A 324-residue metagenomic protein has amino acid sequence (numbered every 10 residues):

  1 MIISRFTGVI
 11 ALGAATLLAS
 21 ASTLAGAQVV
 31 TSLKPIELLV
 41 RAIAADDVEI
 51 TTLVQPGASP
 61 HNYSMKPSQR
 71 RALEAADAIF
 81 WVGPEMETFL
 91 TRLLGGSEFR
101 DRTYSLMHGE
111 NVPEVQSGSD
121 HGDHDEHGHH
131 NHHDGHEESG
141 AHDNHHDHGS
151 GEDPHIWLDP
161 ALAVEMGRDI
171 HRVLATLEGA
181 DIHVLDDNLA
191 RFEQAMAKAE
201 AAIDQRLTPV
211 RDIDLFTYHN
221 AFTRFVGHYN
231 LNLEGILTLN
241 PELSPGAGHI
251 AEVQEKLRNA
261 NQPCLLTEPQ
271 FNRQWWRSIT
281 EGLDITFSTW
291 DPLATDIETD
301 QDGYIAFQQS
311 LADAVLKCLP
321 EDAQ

Functional and structural regions predicted by a protein language model:
M1-A11: Bacterial N-terminal signal peptides that target proteins for export
S20-S22: N-terminal signal peptide c-region/cleavage motif recognized by signal peptidases
G26-Q324: Extracytoplasmic metal-acquisition and chelation regions
